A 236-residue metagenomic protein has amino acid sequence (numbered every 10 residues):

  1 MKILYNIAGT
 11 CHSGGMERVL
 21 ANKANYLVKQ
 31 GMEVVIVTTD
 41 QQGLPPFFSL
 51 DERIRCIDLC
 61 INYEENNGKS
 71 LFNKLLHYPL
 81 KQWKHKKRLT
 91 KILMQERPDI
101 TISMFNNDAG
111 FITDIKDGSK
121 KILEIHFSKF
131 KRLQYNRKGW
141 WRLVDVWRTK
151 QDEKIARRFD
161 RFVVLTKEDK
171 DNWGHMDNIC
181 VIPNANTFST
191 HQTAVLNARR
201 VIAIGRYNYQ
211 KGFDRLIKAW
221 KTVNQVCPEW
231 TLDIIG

Functional and structural regions predicted by a protein language model:
L4, A194-K211, I217-K221, D233: Conserved donor-binding/catalytic core segment of Leloir-type glycosyltransferases
N6-S13, Y26-L76, N172: N-terminal strand-loop element at the rim of the active site of nucleotide-sugar-dependent glycosyltransferases
I7-N22, K211: A short, glycine/small-residue-rich beta-strand->loop->alpha-helix junction that serves as a flexible
I36-L44, I204, T231-G236: Glycosyltransferase donor-sugar binding loop
H85, S103-A109, I125: Short His-centered aromatic/hydrophobic patch
K87-M94, W141-F162: Membrane-proximal helix-turn-helix segments that form the acceptor-binding/catalytic region of lipid-linked
I100-I102, I115-Q134: Active-site proximal beta-strand in glycosyltransferases
E168, A185: Carbohydrate-associated surface elements
